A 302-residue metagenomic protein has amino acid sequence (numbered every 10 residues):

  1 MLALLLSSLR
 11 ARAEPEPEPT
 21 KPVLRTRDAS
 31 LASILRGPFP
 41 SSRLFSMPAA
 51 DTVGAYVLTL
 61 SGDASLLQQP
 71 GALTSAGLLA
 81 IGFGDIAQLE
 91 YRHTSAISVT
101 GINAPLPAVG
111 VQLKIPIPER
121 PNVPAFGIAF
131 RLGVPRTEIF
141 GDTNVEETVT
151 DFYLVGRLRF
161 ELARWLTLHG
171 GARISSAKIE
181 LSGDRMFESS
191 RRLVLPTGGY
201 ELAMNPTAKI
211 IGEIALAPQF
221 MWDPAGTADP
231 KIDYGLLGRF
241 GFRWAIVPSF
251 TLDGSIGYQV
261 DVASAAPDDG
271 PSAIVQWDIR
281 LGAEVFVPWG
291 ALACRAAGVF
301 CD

Functional and structural regions predicted by a protein language model:
A3-L5: Intrinsic disorder and flexible/low-complexity segments
E14-E180, D184-M186, L195, E201-D302: Transmembrane beta-barrel domains of Gram-negative outer membranes and organellar outer membranes
S189-R191: Short loop-to-alpha-helix "cap/lid" segments that border enzyme active sites across diverse enzyme classes
